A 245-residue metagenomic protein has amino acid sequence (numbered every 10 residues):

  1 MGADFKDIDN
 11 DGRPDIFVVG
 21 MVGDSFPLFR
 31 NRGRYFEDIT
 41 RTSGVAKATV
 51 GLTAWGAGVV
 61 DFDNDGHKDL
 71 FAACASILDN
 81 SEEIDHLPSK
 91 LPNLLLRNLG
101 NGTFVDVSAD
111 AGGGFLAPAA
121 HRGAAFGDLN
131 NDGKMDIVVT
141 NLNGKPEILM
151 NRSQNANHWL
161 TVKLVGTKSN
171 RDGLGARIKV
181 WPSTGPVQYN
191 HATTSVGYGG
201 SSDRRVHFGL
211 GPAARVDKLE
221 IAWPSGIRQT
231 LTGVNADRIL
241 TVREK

Functional and structural regions predicted by a protein language model:
M1-N10, A54-N64, R122-N131: Beta-propeller blade termini
D4-F5, P14, I39, A57 (+1 more regions): Carbohydrate-active catalytic/glycan-binding domains of CAZyme proteins, especially the secreted or lumenal ectodomains
N10-V19, N64-A73, N131-T140: Acidic/hydrophobic-patterned starts of short beta strands in beta-sheet-rich repeat architectures
P27-F29, E82-E83: Short, solvent-exposed loop/turn and secondary-structure capping segments
R32-G33, G100: Conserved consensus positions within extracellular tandem repeat modules
V45-K47, L78, D85-K245: Gly/Ser/Thr/Pro-enriched helix-cap/hinge segments flanking short amphipathic alpha-helices
